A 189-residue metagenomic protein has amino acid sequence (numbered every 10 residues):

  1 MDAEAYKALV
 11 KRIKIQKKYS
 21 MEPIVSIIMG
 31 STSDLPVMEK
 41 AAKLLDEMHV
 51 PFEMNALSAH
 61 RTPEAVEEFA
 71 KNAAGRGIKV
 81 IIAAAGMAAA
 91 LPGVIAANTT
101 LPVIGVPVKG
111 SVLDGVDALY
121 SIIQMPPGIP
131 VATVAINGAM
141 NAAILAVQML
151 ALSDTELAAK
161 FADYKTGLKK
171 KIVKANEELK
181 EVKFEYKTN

Functional and structural regions predicted by a protein language model:
M1-S20: N-terminal amphipathic/basic-hydrophobic helices that include classical n-h-c signal peptides and signal-anchor
P23-R61: Glycine-rich phosphate/diphosphate-binding loop of Rossmann-like nucleotide-binding domains
S33, V116-F184: C-terminal binding/interaction regions
D34-M38, T62-V66, M87-V94, L113-V116 (+1 more regions): Short glycine/serine/threonine-rich phosphate/pyrophosphate-binding segments that cradle anionic phosphate groups
A42, E67-A70, A97, D114-P126: Active-site-proximal loop->helix
L57-A74: N-terminal beta-loop-helix "entrance" segment that forms/cooperates in small-molecule cofactor or anionic ligand
F69-P107: Glycine-rich phosphate-binding loop
